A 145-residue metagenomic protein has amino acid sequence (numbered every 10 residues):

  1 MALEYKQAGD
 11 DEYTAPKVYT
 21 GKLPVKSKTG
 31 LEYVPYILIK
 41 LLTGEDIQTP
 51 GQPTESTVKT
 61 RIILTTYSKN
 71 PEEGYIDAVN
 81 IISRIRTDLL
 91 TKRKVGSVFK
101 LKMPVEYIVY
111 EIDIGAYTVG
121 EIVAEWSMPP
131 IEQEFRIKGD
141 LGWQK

Functional and structural regions predicted by a protein language model:
M1-A8, T66, D77, S83 (+1 more regions): Localized chelating/binding microdomains that coordinate divalent metal ions or stabilize phosphate-bearing
M1-P50, D140-K145: Small/polar-rich, solvent-exposed N-terminal microdomains that initiate assembly or binding
G30, I47-E55, D113-Y117: Short, solvent-exposed beta-strand/turn "edge" segments of beta-rich domains on protein surfaces
I37, I76-F135, K145: Acidic-leaning, charged glycine-interspersed low-complexity segments
I39-K69: Active-site-adjacent structural patch at catalytic or cofactor/ligand-binding sites
D46-P50, Y67-E73, P129-I137: Short, cysteine-centered beta-strand-loop-beta hairpins and adjacent loop/turn segments enriched in charged/polar
T54, G74-D77: Alpha-helix N-cap/loop-to-helix boundary motif
